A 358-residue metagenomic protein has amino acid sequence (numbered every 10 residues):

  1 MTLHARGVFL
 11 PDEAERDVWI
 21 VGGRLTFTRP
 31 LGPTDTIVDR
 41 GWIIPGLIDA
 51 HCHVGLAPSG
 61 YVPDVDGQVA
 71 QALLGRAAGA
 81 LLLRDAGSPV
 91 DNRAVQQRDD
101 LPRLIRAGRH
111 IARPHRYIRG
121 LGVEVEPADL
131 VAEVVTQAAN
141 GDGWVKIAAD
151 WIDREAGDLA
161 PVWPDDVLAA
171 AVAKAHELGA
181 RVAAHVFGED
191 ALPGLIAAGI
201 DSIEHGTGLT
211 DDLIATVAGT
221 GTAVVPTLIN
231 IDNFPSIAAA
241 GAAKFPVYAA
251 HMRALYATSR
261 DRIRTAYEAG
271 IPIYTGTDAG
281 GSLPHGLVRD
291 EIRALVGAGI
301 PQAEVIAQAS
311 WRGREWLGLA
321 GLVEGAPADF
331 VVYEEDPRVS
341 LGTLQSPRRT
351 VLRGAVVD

Functional and structural regions predicted by a protein language model:
M1, D129-V224, A240-G241, R253-I273: Histidine/acidic residue-rich metal-binding segments in metalloenzymes
M1-P33, I43, V331, E335-L341 (+1 more regions): N-terminal metal-binding scaffold of metallo-dependent hydrolase/deaminase domains
G41-D99, H115-G120, A198: Metal-associated gating/positioning segment near the N- to mid-region
G46-C52, L83-D85, L104-G108, V145-I147 (+4 more regions): Hydrophobic faces of well-ordered beta-strands that scaffold small-molecule active sites in alpha/beta enzyme cores
V54-V65, P114-V125, E155-P161, S236 (+1 more regions): Acidic/histidine-rich helix-loop elements that form or flank divalent-metal/phosphate-binding sites at the catalytic
G55-A57, P89-R93, A112-P114, W151-E155 (+4 more regions): Active-site environment of divalent metal-dependent phosphoester hydrolases
P58-V62, L192-A198, N230-A243, D261 (+3 more regions): Histidine/acidic-residue-rich catalytic or RNA/ligand-binding cores of hydrolases and nuclease-related proteins
E177, Y256-D336: His/Asp/Glu-enriched, well-ordered alpha-helical/loop segment that forms or immediately abuts the divalent-metal
